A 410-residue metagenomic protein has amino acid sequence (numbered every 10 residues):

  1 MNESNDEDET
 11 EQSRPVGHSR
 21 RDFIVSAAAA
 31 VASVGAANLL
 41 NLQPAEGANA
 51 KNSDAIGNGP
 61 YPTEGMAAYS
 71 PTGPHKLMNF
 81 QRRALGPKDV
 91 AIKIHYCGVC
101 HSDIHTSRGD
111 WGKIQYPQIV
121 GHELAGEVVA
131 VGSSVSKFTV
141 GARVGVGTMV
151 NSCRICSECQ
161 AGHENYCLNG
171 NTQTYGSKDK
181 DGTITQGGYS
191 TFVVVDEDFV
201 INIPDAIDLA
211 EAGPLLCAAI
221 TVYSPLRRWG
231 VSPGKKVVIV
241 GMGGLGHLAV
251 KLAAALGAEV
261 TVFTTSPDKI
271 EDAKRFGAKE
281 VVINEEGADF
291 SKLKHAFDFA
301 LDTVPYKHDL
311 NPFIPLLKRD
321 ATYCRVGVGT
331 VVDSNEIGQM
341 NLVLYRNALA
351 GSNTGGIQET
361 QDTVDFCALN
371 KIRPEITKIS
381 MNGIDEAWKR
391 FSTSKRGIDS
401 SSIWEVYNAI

Functional and structural regions predicted by a protein language model:
M1-H18, E46: N-terminal secretory signal peptides
S19-L39: N-terminal export leaders
A36-N41, E46-A55, I239, E271 (+4 more regions): C-terminal capping/lid region of NAD(P)-dependent oxidoreductase domains
N38-L85, K93: C-terminal segment of N-terminal export signals and the immediately downstream linker at the start of the mature
L42-P44, V304-K378, N382, W404-I410: Glycine-rich phosphate-binding loop and adjacent beta-alpha segment of Rossmann(oid) nucleotide-cofactor-binding
R83-C97, D110-Q160, P204-A206: Glycine-rich beta-strand-centered segment in the early N-terminal region that forms part of a ligand/cofactor-binding
K137, C153-V240: NAD(P)H dinucleotide-binding glycine-rich loop of Rossmann-like/cofactor-binding domains, especially the beta1-alpha1
P233, I239-M242, L252-P312: Adenosine-nucleotide cofactor-binding segment
